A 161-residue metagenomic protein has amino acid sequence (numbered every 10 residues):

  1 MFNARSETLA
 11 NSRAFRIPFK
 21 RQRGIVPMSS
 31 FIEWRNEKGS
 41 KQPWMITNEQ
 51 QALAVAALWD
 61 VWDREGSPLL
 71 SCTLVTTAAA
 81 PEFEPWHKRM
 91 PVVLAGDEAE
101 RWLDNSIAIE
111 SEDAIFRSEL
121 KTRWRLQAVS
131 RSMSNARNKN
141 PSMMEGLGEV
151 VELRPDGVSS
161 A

Functional and structural regions predicted by a protein language model:
M1-A161: A structured binding-face within diverse protein domains that lines the active/interaction site
